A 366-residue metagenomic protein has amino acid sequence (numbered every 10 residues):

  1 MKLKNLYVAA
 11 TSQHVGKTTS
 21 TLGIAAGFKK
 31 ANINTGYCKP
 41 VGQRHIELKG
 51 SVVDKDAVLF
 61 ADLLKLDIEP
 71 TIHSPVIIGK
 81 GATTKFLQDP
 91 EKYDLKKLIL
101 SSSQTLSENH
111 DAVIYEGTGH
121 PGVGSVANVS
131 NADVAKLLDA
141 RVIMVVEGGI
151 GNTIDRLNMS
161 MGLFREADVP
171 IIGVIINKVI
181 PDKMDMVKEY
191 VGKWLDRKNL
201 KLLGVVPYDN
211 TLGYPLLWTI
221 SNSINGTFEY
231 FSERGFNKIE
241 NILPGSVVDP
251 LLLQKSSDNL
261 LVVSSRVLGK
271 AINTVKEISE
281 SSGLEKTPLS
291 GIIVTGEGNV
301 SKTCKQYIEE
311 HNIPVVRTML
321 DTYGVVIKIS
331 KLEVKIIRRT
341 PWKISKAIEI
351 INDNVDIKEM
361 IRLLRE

Functional and structural regions predicted by a protein language model:
M1-L3: Phosphate-binding P-loop
N5-L6, N34-G36, V58, D111-V113 (+7 more regions): Structural motif
L6-T11, V15, T19-Y93, K97-L98 (+1 more regions): N-terminal phosphate/diphosphate-binding loop that engages ATP/GTP or pyrophosphate donors across diverse enzyme folds
I78-L87, I114-G117, L137-V145, Q254-D258: Gly-rich Lys/Arg/Thr-decorated short loops/hinges at beta-loop-alpha junctions or inter-strand turns that position
T83-V126, A132-A135: Phosphate-binding/switch loop-helix module in NTP-utilizing enzymes
L106-N109, P250-L260, S282-P288: Flexible, charged surface loops at secondary-structure boundaries
T118-L200, R266-R339: Conserved catalytic-core segment of NTP-binding enzymes
D209-V267, E333-E366: Non-catalytic interface/targeting segments
